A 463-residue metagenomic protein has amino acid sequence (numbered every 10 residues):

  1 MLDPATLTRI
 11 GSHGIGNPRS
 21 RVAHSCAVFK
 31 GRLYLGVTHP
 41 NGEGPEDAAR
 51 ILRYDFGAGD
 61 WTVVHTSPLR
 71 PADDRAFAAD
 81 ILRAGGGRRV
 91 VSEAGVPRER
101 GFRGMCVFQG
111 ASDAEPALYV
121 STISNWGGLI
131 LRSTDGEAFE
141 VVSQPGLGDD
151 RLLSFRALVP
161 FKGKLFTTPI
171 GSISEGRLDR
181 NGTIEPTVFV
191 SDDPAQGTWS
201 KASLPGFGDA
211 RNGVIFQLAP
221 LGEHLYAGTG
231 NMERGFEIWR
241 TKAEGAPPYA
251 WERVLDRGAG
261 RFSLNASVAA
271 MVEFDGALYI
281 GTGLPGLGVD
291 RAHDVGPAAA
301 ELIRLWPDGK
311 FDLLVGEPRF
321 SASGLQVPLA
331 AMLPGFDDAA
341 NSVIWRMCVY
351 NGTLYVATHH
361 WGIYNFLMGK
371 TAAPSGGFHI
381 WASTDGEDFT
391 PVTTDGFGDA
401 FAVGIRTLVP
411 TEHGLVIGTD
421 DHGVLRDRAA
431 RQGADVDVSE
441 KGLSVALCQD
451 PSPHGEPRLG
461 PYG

Functional and structural regions predicted by a protein language model:
M1-R21, V28, R32, P40-R103 (+14 more regions): Trp- and S/T/G-rich repeat-edge/linker motifs of beta-rich repeat architectures
G110-A111: Calcium-coordinating acidic loop motifs
N231, L284, H360: A structured beta-alpha segment of the ubiquitous adenosine-cofactor-binding alpha/beta core
